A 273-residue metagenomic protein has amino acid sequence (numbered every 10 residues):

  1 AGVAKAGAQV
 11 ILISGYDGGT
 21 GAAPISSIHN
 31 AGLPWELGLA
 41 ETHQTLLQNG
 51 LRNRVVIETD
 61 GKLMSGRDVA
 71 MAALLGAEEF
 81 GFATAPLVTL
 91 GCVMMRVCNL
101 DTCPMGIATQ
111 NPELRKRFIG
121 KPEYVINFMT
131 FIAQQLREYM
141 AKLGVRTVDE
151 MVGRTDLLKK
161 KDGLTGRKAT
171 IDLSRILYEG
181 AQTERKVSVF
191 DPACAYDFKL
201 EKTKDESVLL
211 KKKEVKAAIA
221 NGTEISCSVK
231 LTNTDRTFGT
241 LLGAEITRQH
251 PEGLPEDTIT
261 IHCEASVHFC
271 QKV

Functional and structural regions predicted by a protein language model:
A1-K116, G239-A244, L254, T260-V273: Glycine-rich phosphate/ribose-binding loops and adjacent secondary-structure elements that form binding surfaces
S14-D17, V145-T203: Terminal amphipathic helices with adjacent charged low-complexity linkers/tails
G18-A23, G106-F118, I132-L136, R185-D191 (+1 more regions): Short acidic (Asp/Glu) and glycine-rich catalytic loops that position anionic groups and cofactors
H29-L33, E123, N127, N233: A short glycine-/small-residue-rich loop at the edge of a beta-strand within enzyme catalytic domains
G76-T170: Mobile "lid/hinge" segments at catalytic clefts and subdomain interfaces of large enzymes
L114, I126, M140-L143, Q182 (+1 more regions): Long, distal/terminal scaffolding or interaction modules with repetitive or compositionally biased sequence
L136, V148, L173-L177, K211-V215 (+1 more regions): Generic structural signal of hydrophobic/aromatic residues within well-ordered alpha-helices of folded domains
